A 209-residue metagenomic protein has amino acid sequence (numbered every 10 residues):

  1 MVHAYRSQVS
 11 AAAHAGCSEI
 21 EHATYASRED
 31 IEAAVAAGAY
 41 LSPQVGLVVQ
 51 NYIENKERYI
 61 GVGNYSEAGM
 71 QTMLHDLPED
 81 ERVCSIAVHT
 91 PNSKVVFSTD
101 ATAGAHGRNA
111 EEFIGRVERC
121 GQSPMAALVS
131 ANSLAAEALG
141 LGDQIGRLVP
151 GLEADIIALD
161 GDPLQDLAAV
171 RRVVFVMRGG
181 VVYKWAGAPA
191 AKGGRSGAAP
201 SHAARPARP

Functional and structural regions predicted by a protein language model:
M1-P78, A101-A103, G121, A136-L139 (+1 more regions): Active-site core of metal-dependent hydrolases
A11-A12, Y52-I53, G107-R108, A168-A169 (+1 more regions): Short glycine-/acidic-enriched loop or helix-start segments at secondary-structure transitions that form or flank
G16, A36-G38, T90-P91, V170-V173: Structured helix-beta-strand junction loops
Y25, E111, R172: Residue-level recognition of oxygen-bearing side chains
Y65, D76-P163: His/Asp/Glu-enriched, well-ordered alpha-helical/loop segment that forms or immediately abuts the divalent-metal
L128-P209: Active-site microenvironment of metallo-dependent hydrolases
